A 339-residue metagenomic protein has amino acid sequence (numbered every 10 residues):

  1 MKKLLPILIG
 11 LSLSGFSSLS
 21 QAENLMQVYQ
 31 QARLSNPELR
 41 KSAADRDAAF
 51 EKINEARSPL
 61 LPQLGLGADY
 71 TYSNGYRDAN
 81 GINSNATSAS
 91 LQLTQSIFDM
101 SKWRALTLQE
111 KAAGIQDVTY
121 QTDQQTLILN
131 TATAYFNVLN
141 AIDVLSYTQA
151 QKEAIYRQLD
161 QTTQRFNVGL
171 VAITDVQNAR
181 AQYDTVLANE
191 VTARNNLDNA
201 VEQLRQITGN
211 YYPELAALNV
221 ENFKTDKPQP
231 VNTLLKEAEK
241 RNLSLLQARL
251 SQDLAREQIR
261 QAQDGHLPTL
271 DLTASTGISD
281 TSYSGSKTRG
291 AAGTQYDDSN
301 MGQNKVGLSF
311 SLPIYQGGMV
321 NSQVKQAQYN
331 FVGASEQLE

Functional and structural regions predicted by a protein language model:
K3, T126-R241: Periplasmic alpha-helical coiled-coil/stalk elements that build and connect Gram-negative outer-membrane
L4-S12: Sec-dependent N-terminal signal peptides
L8, S20-D69, R104, Y211-R256 (+1 more regions): Bacterial Sec-pathway N-terminal export signals of envelope proteins
G15-S17: N-terminal signal peptide c-region/cleavage motif recognized by signal peptidases
Q27, A86-S88, T133, N178 (+2 more regions): Transmembrane beta-barrel architecture of outer-membrane proteins
K41-P59, W103-F136, N140-Q164, A181 (+4 more regions): Extended amphipathic coiled-coil alpha-helical segments
Q63-Y76, N80-D123, L246-Q258, H266-E339: Small/polar-residue-enriched beta-strand and adjacent coil segments characteristic of outer-membrane beta-barrel
